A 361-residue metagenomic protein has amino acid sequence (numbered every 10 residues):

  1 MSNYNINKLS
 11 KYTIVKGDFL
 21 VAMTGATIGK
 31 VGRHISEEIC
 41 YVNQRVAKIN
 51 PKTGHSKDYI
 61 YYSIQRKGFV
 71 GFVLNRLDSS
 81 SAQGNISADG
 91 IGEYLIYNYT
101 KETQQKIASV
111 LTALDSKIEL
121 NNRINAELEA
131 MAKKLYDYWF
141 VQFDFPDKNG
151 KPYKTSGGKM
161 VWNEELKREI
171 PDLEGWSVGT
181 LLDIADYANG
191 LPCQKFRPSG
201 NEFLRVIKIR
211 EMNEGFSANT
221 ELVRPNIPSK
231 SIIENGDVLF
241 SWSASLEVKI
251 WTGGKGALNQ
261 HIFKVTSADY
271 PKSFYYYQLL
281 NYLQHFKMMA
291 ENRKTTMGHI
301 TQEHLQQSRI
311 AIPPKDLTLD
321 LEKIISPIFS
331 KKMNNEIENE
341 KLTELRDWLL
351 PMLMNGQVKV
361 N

Functional and structural regions predicted by a protein language model:
M1-K16, E164-R168, L182-F196, F203-N235 (+1 more regions): Sequence-specific dsDNA recognition surfaces
S2-R66, K208-I209, I227-H285, M289-T295 (+1 more regions): A short beta-sheet element
Y4-N7, V223-P225, V265, I312-K315 (+1 more regions): Short, contiguous acidic/charged loop-to-helix segments that flank catalytic cores in large enzymes
C40-A47, D78-A108, G256-F263, R293-L319: A short glycine-rich beta-alpha junction/loop motif
N75-L77, G150, Q194-E202, A290-N292: Short coil/turn segments at secondary-structure boundaries
E93-Y138, S156-P192, K315-N361: Non-catalytic DNA-recognition/assembly elements of restriction-modification systems
V141: Catalytic cores of secreted or luminal carbohydrate-active enzymes
